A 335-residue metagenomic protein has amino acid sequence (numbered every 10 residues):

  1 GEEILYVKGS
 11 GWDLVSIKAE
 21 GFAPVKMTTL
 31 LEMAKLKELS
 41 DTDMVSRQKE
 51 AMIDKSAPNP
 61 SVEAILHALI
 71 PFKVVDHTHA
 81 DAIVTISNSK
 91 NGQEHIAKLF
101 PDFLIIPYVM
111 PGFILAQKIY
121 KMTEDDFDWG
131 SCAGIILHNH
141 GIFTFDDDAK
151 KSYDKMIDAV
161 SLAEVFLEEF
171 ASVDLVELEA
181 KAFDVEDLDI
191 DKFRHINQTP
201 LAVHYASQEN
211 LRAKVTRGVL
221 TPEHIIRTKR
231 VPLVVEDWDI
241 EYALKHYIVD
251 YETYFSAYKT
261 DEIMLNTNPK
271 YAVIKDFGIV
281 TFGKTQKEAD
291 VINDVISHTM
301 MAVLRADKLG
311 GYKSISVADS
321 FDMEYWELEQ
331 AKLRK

Functional and structural regions predicted by a protein language model:
G1-K335: Glycine-rich flexible loops
